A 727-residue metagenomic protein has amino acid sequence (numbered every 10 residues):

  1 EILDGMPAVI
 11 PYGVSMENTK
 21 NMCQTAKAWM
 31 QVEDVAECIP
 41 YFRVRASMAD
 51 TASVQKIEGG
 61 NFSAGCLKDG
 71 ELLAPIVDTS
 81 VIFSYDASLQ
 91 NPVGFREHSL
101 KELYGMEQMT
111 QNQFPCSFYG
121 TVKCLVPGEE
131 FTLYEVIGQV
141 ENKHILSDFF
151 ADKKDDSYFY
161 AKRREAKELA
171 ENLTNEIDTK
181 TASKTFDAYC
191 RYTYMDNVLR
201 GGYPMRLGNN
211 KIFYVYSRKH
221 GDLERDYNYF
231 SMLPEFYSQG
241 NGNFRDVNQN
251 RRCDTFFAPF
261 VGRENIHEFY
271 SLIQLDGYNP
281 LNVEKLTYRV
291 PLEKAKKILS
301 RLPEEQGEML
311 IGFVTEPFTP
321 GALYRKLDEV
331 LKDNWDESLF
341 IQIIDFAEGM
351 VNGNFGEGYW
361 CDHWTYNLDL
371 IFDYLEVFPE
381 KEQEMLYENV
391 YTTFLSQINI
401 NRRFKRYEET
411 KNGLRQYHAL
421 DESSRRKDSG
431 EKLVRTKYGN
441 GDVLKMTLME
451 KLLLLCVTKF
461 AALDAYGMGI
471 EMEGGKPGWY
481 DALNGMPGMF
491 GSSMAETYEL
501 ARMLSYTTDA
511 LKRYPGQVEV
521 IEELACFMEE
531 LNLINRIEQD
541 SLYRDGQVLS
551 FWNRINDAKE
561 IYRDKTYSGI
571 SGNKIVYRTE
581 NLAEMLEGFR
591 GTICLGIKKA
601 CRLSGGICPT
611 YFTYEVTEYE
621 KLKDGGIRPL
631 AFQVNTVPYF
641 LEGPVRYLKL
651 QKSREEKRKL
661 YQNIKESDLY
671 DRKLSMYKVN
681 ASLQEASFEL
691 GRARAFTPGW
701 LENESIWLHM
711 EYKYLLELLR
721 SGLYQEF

Functional and structural regions predicted by a protein language model:
E1-F727: Acidic, mature catalytic/reactive cores of soluble proteins
